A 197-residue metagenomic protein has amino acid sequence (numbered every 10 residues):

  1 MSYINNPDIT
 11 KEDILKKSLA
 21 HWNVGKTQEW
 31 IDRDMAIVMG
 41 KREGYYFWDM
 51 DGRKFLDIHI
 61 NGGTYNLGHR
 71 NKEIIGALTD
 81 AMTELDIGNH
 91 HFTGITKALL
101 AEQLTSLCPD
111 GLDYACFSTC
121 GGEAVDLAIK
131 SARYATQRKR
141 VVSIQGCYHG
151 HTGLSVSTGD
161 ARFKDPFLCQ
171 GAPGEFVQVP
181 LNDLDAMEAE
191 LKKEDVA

Functional and structural regions predicted by a protein language model:
S2-E43: Active-site-adjacent loop/helix segments that line or gate small-molecule/cofactor pockets in enzymes
S2-I4, K11, K54-R138: Glycine-rich loop-to-alpha-helix module at the N-terminal edge of alpha/beta enzyme cores
A36-D57: Active-site and channel-lining beta-strand-loop segments that bind or position nucleotide-derived/phosphorylated
M39, R70, T96, V179-N182: Short secondary-structure boundary/capping elements
Y46, N66-L67, E175-Q178: Short, well-ordered beta-strand elements within core beta-sheets of diverse protein domains
W48, L67-G68, S157-T158: Short beta-strand-to-turn element immediately C-terminal to the catalytic PLP-Schiff-base lysine in fold type I
E102-A197: PLP-dependent aspartate aminotransferase-fold enzymes
